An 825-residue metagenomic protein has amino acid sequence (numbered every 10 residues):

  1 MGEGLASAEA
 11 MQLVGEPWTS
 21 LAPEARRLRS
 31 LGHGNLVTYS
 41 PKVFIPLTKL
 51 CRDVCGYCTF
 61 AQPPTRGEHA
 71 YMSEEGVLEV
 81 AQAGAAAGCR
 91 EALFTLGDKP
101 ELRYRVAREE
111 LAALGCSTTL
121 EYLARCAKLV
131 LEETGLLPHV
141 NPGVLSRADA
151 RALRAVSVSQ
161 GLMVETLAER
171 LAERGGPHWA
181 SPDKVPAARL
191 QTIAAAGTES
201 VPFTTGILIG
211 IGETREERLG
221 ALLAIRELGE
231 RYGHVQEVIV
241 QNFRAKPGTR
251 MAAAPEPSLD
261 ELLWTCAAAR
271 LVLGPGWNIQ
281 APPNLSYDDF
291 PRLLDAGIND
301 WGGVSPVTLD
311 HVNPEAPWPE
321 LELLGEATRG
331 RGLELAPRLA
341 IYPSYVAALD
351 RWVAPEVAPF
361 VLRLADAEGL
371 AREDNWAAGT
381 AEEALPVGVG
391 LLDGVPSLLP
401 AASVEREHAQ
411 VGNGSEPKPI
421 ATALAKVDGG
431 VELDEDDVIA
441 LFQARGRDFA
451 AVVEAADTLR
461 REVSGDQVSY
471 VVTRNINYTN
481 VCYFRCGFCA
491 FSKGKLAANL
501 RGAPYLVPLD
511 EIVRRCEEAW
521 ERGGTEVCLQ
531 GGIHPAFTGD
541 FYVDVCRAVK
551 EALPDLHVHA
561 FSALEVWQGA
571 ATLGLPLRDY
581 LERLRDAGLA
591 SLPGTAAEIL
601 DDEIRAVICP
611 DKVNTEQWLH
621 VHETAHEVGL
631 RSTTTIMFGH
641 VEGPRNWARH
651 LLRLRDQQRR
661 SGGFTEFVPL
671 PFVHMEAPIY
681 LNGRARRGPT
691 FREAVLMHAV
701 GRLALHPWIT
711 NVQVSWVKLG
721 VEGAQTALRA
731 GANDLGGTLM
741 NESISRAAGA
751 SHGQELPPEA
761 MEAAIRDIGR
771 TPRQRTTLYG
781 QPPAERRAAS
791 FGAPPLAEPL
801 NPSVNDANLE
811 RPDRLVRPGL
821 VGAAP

Functional and structural regions predicted by a protein language model:
M1-T19, G32, L78, A85 (+7 more regions): Auxiliary Fe-S-binding modules of radical SAM enzymes
E9-G56, F60-Y71, E75-G76, V80 (+4 more regions): N-terminal [4Fe-4S]-dependent radical SAM core
A25, C55, F94, L162 (+14 more regions): Conserved, mostly hydrophobic/aromatic
R26-R27, I45, K128, R151 (+6 more regions): Active-site phosphate/pyrophosphate- and oxyanion-stabilizing loops and adjacent acidic/basic residues in soluble
V37, P41, Y57-T65, L262-P283 (+5 more regions): Mobile, glycine- and charge-enriched loop segments and immediately flanking short secondary-structure elements within
V37-V43, A92-F94, P138-V140, Q160-L162 (+13 more regions): Hydrophobic faces of well-ordered beta-strands that scaffold small-molecule active sites in alpha/beta enzyme cores
V43-I45, D98-P100, P142-S146, T166-A168 (+13 more regions): Active-site-proximal loop/turn and secondary-structure-junction residues that shape catalytic pockets, frequently
Q62-E230, K493-R649, R653-D656: Conserved Radical SAM active-site core
